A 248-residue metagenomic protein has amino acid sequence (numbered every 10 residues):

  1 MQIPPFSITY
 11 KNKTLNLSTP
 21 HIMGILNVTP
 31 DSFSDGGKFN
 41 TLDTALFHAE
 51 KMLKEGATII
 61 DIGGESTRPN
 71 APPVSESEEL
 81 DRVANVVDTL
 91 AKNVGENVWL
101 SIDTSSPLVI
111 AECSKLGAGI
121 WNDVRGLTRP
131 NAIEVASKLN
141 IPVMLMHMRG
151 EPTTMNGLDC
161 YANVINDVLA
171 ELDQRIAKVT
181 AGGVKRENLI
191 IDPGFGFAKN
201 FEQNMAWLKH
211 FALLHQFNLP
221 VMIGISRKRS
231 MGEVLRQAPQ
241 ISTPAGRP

Functional and structural regions predicted by a protein language model:
M1-N27, T180-V184, E233, Q237: N-terminal amphipathic alpha-helix/helix-capping segment at the start of soluble metabolic enzymes
Y10-K11, L17, S34-H48, T67-V94 (+5 more regions): Active-site-adjacent loop and "lid" segments of alpha/beta metabolic enzymes
L26, M52, G56, D103 (+3 more regions): Conserved, mostly hydrophobic/aromatic
P30: Catalytic-pocket segment enriched in acidic/His residues
F47-G63: Catalytic domains of carbohydrate-active enzymes, especially glycoside hydrolases
L53-K54, N93, D173-N188: Phosphate/pyrophosphate-binding loops at sites that engage ATP/ADP/AMP, CoA/4′-phosphopantetheine, polyphosphate
T58, G119, K185: Short acidic/polar active-site loop segments enriched in Thr and Asp
I62-E65, D192-F195, I225: Glycine-rich beta-strand-to-loop/alpha-helix junction loops that act as flexible
